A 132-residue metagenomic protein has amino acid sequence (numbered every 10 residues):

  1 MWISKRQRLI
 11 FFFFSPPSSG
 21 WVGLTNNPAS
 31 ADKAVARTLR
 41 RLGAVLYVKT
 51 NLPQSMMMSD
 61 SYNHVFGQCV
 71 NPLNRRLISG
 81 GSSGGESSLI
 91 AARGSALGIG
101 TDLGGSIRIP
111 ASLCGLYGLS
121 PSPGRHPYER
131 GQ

Functional and structural regions predicted by a protein language model:
M1-G104: Gly/Ser-rich catalytic/binding loops embedded in alpha/beta enzyme cores
R37, R41, A91-Q132: Structural helix-boundary/capping segments
